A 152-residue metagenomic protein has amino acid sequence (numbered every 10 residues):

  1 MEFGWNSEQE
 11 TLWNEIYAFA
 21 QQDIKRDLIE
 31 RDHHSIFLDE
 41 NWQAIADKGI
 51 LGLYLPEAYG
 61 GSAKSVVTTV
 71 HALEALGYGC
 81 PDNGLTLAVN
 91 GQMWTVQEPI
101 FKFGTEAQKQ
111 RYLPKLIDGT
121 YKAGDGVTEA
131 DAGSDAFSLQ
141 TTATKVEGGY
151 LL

Functional and structural regions predicted by a protein language model:
M1-T11: Intrinsic disorder at enzyme termini
Q9, A20, T105: Residue-level signal for inorganic ion chemistry
N14: Conserved "HGTGT" condensation-loop signature of ketosynthase/thiolase-family condensing enzymes that catalyze
K25-L151: Glycine-rich flavin
